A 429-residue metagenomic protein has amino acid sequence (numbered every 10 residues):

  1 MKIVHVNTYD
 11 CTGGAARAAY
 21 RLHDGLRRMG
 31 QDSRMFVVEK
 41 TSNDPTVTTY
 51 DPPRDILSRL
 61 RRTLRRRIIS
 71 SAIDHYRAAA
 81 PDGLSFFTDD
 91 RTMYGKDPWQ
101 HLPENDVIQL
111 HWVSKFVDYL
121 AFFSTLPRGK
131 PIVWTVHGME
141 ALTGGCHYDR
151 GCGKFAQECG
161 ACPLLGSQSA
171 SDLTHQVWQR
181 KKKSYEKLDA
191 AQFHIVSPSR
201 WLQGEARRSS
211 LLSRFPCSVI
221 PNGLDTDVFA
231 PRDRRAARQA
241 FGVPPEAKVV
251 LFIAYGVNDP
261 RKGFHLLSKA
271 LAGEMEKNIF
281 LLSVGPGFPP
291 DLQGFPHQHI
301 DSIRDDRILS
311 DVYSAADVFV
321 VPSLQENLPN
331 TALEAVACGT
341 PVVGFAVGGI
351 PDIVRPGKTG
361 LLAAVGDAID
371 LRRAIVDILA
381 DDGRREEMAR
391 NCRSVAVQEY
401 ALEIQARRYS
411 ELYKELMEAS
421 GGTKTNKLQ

Functional and structural regions predicted by a protein language model:
T143-R150, Q168-V219, L224-V228, R234: A short, active-site helix/loop in glycosyltransferases that binds the activated sugar's phosphate group
V196, P244-K262, S268-L271: Conserved donor-binding/catalytic core segment of Leloir-type glycosyltransferases
G285-S310: Nucleotide-activated donor-binding/catalytic signature segment of Leloir-type glycosyltransferases, i.e., the conserved
D311-A316: Short alpha-helical donor nucleotide-sugar binding micro-motif in glycosyltransferases
L324: Aromatic "clamp/platform" in nucleotide-sugar-dependent glycosyltransferases that forms part of the donor/acceptor
P341-G344, V354: Short hydrophobic beta-strand element within catalytic cores of glycosyltransferases and related nucleotide-activated
P356-G357, L361-A368, D377-D382: Conserved acidic donor-binding segment of nucleotide-sugar-dependent glycosyltransferases
D370, D377, R384-E399, Q405-E411: A short, well-ordered alpha-helix in the C-terminal region of glycosyltransferases
